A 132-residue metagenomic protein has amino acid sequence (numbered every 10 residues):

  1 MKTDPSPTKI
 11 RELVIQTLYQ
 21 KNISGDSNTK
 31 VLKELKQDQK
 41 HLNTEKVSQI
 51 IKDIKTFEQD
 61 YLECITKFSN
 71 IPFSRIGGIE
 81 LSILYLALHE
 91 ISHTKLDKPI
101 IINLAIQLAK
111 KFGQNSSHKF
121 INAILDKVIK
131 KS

Functional and structural regions predicted by a protein language model:
M1-H118, N122-S132: N-terminal interaction/assembly modules
